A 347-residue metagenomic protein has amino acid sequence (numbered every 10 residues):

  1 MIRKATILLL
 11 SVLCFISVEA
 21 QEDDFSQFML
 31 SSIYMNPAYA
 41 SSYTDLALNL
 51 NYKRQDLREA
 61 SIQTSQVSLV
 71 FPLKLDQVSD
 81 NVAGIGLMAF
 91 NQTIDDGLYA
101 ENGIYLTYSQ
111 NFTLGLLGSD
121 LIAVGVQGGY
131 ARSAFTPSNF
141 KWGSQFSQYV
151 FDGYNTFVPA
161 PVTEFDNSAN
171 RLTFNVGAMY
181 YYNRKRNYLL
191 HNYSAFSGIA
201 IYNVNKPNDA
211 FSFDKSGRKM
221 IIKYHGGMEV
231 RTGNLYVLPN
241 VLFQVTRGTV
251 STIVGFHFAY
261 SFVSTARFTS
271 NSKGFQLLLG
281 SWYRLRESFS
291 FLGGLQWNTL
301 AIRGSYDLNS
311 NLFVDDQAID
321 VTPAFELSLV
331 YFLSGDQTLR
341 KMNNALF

Functional and structural regions predicted by a protein language model:
M1-A5, L114: Positively charged n-region of N-terminal signal peptides that target proteins for export
M1-I2, S17, Y34: Generic N-terminal leader/processing signal
K4-I16: Sec-dependent N-terminal signal peptides
Q21-F347: Subset of outer-membrane beta-barrel
